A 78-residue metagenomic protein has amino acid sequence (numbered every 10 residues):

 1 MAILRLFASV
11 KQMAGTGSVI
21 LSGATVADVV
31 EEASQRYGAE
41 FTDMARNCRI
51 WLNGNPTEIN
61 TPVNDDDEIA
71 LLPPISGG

Functional and structural regions predicted by a protein language model:
M1-G77: Ubiquitin-like/PB1-type beta-grasp interaction modules and other compact soluble beta-rich domains
